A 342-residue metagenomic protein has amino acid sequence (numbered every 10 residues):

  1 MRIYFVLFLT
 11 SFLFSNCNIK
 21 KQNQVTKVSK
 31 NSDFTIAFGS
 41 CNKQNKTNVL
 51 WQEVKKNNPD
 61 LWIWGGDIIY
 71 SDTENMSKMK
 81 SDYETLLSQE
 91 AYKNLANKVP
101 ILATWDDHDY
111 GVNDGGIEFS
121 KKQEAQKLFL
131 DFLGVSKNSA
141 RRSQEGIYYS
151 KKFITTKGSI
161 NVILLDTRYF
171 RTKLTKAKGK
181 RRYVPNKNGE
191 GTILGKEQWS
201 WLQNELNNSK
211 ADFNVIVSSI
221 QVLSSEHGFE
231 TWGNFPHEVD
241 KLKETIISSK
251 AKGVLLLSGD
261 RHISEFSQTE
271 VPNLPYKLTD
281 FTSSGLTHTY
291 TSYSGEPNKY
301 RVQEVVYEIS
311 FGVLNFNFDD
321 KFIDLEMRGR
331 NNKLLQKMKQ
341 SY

Functional and structural regions predicted by a protein language model:
M1-T26: Bacterial Sec-dependent N-terminal signal peptides
N18-Y342: Metal-dependent phosphoester/phosphodiester hydrolase catalytic core
